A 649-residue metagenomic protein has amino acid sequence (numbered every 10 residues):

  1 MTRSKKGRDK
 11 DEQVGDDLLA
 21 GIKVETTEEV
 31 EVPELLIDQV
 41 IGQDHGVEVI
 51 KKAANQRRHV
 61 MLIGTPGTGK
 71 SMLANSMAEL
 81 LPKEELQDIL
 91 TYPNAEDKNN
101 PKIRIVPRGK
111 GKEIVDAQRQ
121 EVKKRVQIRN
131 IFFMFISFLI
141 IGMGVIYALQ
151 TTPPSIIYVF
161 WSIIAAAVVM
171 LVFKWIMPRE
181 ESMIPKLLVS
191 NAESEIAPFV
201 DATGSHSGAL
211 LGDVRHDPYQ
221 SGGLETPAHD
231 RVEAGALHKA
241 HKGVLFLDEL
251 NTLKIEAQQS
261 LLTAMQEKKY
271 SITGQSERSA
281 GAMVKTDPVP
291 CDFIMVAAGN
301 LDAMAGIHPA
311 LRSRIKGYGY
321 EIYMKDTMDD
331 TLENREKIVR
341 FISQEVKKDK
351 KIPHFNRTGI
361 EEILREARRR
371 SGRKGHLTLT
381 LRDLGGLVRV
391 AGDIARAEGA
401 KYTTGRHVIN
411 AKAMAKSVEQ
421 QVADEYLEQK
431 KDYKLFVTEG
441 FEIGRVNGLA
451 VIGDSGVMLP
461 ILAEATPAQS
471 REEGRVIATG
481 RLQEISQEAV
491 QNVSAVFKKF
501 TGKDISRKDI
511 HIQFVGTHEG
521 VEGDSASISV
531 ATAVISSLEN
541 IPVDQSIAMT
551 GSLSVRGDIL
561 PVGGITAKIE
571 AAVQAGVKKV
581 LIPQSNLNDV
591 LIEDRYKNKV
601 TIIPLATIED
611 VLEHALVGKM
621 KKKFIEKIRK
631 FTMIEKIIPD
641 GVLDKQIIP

Functional and structural regions predicted by a protein language model:
M1-K6, E12-L35, S279, E442-N447 (+2 more regions): Peripheral, non-AAA+ core regions of ATP-driven protein-machinery
R3-L332, R340-G392, Y402, Q420-V422 (+6 more regions): Conserved ASCE/P-loop NTPase catalytic core
G67, A367-R370, M414, V515-G520 (+1 more regions): Short, internal active-site loops enriched in acidic
V214, L364-A367, A411-A415, A615: A general structural motif at alpha-helix termini
G385-V390, K412, S527-I535: Amphipathic alpha-helical interaction/assembly segments
I394-V418: Conserved glycine-bearing catalytic or ligand-binding loops at nucleotide- and phosphate-handling centers of large
N410, M414-V437, A572: Histone-fold protein modules and adjacent C-terminal assembly regions in nuclear chromatin/transcription complexes
